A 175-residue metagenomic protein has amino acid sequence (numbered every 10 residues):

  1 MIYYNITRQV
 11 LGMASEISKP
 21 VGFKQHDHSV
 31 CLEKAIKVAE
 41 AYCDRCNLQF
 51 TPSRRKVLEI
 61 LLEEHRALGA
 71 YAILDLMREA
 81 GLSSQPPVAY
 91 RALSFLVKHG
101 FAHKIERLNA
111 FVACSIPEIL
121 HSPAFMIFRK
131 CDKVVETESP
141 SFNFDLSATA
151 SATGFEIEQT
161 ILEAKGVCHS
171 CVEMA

Functional and structural regions predicted by a protein language model:
M1-N47: N-terminal leader segment of winged-helix/HTH proteins
F50, E64-G69: Short capping segments at the starts of secondary-structure elements
R55-I60: Pre-recognition alpha-helix immediately N-terminal to the DNA-recognition helix within helix-turn-helix or winged-helix
L61, A89-H99: Basic amphipathic alpha-helical segments that dock to polyanions
A72-R78, A89: A short acidic, leucine-rich amphipathic alpha-helix
K98-A175: Non-DNA-binding regulatory cores of transcription-related proteins, predominantly C-terminal effector-binding
